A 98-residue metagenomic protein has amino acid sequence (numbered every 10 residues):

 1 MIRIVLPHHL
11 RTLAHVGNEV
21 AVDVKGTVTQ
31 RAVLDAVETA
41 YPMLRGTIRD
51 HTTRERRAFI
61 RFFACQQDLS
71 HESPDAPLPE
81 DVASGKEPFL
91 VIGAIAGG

Functional and structural regions predicted by a protein language model:
M1-G97: Ubiquitin-like/PB1-type beta-grasp interaction modules and other compact soluble beta-rich domains
